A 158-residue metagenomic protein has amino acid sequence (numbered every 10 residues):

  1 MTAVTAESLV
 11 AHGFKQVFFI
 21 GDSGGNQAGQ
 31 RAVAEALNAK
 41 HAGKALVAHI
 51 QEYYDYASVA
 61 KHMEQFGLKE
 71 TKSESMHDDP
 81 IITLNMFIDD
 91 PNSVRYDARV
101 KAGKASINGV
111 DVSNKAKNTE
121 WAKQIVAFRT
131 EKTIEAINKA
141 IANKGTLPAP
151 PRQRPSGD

Functional and structural regions predicted by a protein language model:
A3-F18, D22-D158: Extended, histidine- and acidic-residue-enriched regions that form the cofactor-binding/catalytic faces
